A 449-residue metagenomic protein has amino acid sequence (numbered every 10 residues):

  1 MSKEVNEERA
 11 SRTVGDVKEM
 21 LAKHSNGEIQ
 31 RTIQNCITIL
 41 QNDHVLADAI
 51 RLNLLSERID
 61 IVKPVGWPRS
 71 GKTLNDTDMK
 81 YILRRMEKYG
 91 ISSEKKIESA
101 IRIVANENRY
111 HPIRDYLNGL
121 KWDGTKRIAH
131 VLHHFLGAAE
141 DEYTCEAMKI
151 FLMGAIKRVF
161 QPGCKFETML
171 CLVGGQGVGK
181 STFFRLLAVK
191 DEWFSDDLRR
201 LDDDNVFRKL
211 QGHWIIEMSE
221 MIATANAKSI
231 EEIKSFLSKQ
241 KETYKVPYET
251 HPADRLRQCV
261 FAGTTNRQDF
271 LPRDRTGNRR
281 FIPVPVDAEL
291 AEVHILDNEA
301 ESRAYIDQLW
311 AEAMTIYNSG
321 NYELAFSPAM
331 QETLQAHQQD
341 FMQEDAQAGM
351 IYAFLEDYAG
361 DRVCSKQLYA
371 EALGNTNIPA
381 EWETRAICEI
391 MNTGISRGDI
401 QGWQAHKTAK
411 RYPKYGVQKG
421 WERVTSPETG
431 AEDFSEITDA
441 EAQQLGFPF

Functional and structural regions predicted by a protein language model:
M1-R127, E142, E146, N377-W382 (+3 more regions): N-terminal nucleic-acid engagement/recognition segments and initiation subdomains in replication, restriction
V5, V14-V17, V45, V62-V65 (+14 more regions): Extended aliphatic helical segments
V45, A49-L54, R58-I61, G66 (+10 more regions): Residue-level preference for alpha-helix termini and adjacent loops
M79-L83, N118, H134-A138, G179-R185 (+3 more regions): Generic detector of short, locally flexible boundary/turn motifs and exposed helical patches
K88-H111, K165, E192-L198, D202-L237 (+2 more regions): Feature primarily recognizes SF3-like P-loop helicase cores of small DNA viruses
I101-Q211, K366, L373: P-loop NTPase catalytic core of nucleic-acid-dependent motor ATPases
